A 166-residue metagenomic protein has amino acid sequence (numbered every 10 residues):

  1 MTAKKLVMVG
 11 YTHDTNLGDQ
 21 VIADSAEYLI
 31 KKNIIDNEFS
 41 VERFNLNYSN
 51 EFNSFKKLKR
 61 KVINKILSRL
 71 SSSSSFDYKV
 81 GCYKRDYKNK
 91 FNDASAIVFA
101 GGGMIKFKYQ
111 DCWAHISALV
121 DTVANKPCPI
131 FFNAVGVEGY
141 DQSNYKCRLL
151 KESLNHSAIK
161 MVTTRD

Functional and structural regions predicted by a protein language model:
T2-L154: Aromatic- and Gly/Pro-rich donor/ligand-binding loops that form nucleotide- or phosphate-bearing donor binding pockets
G18, I159-D166: A short beta-strand/loop micro-motif in the catalytic core of glycosyltransferases that engages the nucleotide-sugar
